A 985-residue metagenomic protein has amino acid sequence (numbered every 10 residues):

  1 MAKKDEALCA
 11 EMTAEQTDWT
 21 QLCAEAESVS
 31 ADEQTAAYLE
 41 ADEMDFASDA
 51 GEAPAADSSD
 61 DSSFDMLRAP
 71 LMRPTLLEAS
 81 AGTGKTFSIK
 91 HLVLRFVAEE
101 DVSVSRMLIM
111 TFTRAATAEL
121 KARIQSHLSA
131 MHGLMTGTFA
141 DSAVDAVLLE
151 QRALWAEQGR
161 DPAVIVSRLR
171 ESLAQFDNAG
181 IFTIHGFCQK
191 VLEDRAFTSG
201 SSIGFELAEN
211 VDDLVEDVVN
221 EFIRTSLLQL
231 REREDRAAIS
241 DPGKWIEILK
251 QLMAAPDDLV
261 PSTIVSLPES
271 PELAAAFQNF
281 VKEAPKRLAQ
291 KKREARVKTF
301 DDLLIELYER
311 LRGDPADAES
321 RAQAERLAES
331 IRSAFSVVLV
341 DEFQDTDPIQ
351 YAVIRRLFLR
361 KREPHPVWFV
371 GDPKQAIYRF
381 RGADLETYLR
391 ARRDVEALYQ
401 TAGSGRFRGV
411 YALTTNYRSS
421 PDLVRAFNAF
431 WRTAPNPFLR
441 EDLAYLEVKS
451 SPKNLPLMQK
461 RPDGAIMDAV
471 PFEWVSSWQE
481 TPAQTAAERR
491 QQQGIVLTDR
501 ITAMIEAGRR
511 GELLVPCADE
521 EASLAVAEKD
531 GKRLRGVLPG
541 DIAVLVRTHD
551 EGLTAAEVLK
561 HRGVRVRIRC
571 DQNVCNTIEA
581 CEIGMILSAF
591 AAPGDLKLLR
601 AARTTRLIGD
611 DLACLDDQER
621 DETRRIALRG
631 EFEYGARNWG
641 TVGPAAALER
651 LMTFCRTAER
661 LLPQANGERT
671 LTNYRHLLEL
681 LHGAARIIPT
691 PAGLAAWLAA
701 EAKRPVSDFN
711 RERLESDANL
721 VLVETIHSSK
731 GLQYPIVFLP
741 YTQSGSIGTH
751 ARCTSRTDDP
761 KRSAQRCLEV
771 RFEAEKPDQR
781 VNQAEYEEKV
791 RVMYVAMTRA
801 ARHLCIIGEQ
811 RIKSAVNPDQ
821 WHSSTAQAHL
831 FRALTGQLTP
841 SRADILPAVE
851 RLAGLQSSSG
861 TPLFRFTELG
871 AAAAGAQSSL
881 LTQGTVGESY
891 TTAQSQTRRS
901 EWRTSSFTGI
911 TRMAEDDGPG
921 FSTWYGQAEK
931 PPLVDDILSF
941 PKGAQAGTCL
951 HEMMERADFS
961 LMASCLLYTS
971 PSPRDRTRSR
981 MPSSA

Functional and structural regions predicted by a protein language model:
A2-A122, S126, L134, I203-D213 (+11 more regions): Conserved motor-region signature of P-loop NTPase helicases/translocases
D5-C9, W19-L22, V470-Q479, E712 (+3 more regions): Accessory/regulatory regions of helicases
P70-L77, T111-A115, L128-K298, Q492: Conserved ATP-dependent motor core of P-loop NTPases, especially the RecA-like helicase ATPase domain
A179-Q189, E247-A254, L307, I542-G552 (+1 more regions): Core structural elements
I181-C188, V215, F280-S336, I349-V353 (+2 more regions): Conserved helicase/translocase P-loop NTPase motor core
V424-F430, R489-Q493, T498, L599-A645 (+6 more regions): Polynucleotide-recognition surfaces of large bacterial nucleic-acid defense/processing enzymes
Y968-T977: Conserved small/polar residues in nucleotide/adenosyl-binding loops
S979-A985: Hydrophobic alpha-helical segments, chiefly the membrane-spanning helices and signal/signal-anchor peptides
